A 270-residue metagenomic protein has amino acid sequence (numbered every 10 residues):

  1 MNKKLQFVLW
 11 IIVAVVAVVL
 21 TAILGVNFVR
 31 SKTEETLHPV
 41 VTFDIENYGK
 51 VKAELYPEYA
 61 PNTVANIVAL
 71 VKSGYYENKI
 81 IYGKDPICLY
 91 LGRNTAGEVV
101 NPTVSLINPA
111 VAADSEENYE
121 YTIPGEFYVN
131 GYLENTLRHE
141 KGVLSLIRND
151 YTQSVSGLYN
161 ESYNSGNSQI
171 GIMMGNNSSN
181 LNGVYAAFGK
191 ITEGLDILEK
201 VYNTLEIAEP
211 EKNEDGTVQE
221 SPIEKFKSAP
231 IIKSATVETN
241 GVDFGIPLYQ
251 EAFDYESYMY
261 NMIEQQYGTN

Functional and structural regions predicted by a protein language model:
N2-N270: Cross-family detector of peptidyl-prolyl cis-trans isomerase
